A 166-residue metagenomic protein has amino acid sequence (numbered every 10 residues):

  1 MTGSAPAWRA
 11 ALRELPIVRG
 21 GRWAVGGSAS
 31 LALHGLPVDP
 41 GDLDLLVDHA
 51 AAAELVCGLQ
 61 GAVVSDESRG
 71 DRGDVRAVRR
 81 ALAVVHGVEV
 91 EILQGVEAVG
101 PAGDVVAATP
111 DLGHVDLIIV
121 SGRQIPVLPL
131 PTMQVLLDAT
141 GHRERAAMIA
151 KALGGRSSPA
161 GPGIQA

Functional and structural regions predicted by a protein language model:
M1-A24, A150-A166: Helical scaffold of the NTase/Pol beta-like nucleotidyltransferase catalytic core
L12-L43, V47-E54: Active-site nucleotide-donor binding segment shared across nucleotidyl transfer reactions
L31, A83, I118: Short aromatic-centered micro-motifs
G35-L36, G58, D138: Short, well-ordered secondary-structure micro-motifs
G41-L43, V88-V90, R123: Change "...and in nucleic-acid phosphodiester-cleaving endonucleases..." to "...and in nucleic-acid processing enzymes
E54-A62: Short amphipathic alpha-helices in soluble, non-transmembrane regions that often serve as interface/regulatory elements
V63-G100: Conserved catalytic core of two-metal-ion nucleotidyltransferases
G100-A166: Catalytic cores of NTP-dependent nucleotidyl/adenyl transfer enzymes across multiple folds
